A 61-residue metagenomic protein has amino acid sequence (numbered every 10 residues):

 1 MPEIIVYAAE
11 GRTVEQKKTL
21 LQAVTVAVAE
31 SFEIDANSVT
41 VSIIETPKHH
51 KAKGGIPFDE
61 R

Functional and structural regions predicted by a protein language model:
P2-R61: A domain-level signal for the structural core that forms small-molecule/cofactor-binding pockets and catalytic centers
